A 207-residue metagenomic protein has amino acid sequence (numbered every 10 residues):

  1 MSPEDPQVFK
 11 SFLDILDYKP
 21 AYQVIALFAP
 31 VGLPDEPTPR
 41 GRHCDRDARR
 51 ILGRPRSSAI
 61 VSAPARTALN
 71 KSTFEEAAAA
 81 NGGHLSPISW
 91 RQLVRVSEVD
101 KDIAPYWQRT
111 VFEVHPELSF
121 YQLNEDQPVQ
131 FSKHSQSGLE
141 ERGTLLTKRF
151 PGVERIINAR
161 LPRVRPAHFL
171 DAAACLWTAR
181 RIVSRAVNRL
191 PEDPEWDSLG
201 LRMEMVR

Functional and structural regions predicted by a protein language model:
M1-R207: RNase H-like (RuvC/DEDD) metal-dependent nuclease/polynucleotide-processing core
